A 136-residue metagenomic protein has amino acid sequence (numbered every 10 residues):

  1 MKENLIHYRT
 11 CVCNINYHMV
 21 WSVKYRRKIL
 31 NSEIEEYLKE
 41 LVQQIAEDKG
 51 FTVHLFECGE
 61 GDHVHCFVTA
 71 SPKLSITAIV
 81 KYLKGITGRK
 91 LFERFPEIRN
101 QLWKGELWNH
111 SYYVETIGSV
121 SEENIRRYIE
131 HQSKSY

Functional and structural regions predicted by a protein language model:
M1-Y136: Basic nucleic-acid-binding interfaces
